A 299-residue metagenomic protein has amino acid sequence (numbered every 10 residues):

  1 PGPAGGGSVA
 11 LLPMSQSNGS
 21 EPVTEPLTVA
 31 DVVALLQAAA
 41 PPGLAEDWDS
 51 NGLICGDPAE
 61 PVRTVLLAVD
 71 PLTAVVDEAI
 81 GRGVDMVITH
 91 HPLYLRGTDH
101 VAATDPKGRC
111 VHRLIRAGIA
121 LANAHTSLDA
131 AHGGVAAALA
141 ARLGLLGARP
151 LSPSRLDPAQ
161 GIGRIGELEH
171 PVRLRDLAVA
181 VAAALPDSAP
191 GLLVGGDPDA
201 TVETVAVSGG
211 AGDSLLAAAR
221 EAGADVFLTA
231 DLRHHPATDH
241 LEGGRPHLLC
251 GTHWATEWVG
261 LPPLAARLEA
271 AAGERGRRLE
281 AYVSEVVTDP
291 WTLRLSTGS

Functional and structural regions predicted by a protein language model:
G7-S299: Hydrophobic structural segments
